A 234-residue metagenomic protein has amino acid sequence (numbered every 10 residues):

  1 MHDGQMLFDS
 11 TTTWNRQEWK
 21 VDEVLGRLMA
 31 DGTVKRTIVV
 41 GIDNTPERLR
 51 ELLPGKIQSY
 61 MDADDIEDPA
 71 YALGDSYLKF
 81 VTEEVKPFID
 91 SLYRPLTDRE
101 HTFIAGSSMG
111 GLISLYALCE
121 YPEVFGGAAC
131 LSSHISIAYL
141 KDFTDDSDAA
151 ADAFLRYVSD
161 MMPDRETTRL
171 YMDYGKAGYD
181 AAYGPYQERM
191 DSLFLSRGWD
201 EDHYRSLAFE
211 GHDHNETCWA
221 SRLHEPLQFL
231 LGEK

Functional and structural regions predicted by a protein language model:
M1-K234: Non-catalytic cap/lid and distal C-terminal segments of serine-dependent acyl enzymes
